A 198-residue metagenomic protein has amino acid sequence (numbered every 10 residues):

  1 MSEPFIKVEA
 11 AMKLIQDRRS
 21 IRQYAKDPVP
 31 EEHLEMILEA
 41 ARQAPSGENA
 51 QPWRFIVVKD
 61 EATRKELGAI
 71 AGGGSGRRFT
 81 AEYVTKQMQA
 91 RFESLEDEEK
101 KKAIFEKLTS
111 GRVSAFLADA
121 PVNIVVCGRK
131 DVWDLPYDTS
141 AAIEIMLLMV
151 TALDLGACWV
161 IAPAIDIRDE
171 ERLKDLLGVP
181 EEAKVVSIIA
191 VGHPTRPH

Functional and structural regions predicted by a protein language model:
M1-E35, Q51, K59, V185-H198: Specificity-determining recognition surfaces
M12, L34-L38, G68-A71, L177: A generic alpha-helix structural signal
H33, D60, L67, A162 (+1 more regions): Short Asp/Glu-rich motifs
I37-R42, V122-L173: Small-aliphatic-rich amphipathic alpha-helix that forms the alpha element of a beta-alpha
R42-N49: Glycine-rich phosphate/pyrophosphate-binding beta-alpha loops
Q51-T139: Glycine/small-residue-rich phosphate/adenosyl-binding loop
G76-F92, K174-H198: A glycine-rich helix N-cap at a beta->alpha junction
D119-V122, L155, E181-V185: Short coil/turn connectors at secondary-structure junctions
